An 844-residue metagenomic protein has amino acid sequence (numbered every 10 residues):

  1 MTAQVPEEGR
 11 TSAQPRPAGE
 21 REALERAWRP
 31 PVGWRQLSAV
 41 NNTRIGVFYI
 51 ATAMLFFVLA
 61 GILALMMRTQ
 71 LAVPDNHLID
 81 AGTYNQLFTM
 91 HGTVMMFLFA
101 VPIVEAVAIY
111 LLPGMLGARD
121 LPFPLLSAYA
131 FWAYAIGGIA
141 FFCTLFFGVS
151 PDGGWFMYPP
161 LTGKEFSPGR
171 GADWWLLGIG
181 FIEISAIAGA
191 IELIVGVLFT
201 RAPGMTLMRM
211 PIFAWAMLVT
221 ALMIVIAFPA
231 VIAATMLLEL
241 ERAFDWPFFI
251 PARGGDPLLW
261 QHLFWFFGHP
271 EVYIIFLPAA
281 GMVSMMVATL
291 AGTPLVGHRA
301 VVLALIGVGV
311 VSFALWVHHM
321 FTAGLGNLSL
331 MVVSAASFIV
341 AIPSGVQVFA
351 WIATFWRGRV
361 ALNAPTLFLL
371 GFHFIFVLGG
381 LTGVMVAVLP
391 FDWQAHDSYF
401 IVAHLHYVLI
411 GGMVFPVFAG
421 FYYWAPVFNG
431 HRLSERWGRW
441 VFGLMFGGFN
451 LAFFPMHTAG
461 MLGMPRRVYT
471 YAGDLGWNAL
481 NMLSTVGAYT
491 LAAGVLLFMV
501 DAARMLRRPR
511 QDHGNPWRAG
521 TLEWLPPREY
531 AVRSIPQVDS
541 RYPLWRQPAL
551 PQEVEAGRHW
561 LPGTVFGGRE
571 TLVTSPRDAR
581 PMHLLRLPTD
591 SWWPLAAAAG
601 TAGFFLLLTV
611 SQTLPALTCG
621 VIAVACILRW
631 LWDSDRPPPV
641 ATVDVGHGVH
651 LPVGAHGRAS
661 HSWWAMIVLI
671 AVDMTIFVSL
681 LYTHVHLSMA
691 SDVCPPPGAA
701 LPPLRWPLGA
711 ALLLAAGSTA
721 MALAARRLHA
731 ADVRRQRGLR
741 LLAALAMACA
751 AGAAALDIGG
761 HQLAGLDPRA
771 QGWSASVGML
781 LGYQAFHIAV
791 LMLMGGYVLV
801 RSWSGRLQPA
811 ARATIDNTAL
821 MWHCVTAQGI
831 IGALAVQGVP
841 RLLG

Functional and structural regions predicted by a protein language model:
T2-A699, D757, L763-R769, G782 (+3 more regions): Membrane-embedded and interfacial regions of multi-pass energy-transducing membrane proteins
G46, R734-G738, S802-A827: Interfacial loop-to-transmembrane junctions
V272, I676, L713-L714, Q784-L791 (+1 more regions): Alpha-helical transmembrane segments that form the membrane-embedded catalytic/substrate-binding core of multi-pass
L595-T601, I676, L714-A722, L791: Core segments of transmembrane alpha-helices that mediate helix-helix packing or line hydrophobic substrate/ligand
A700-L723, L742-I758: Membrane helix-loop-helix hairpins that form the core translocation module of multi-pass transporters
A770-V777, D816: Short pre-active-site segment immediately N-terminal to the catalytic Zn-binding motif
S774-G796: Short alpha-helical packing/oligomerization segments
I830-G844: Juxtamembrane boundary at the C-terminal end of a transmembrane helix
